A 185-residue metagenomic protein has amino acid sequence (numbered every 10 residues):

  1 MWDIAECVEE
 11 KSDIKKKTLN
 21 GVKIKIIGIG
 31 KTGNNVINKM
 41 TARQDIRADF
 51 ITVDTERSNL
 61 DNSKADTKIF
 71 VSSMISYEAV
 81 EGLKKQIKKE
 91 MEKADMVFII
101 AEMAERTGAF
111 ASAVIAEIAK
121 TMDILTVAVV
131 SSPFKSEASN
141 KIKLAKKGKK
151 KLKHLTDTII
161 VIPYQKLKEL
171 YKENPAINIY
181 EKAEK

Functional and structural regions predicted by a protein language model:
M1-K185: Tubulin/FtsZ superfamily GTPase core signature
